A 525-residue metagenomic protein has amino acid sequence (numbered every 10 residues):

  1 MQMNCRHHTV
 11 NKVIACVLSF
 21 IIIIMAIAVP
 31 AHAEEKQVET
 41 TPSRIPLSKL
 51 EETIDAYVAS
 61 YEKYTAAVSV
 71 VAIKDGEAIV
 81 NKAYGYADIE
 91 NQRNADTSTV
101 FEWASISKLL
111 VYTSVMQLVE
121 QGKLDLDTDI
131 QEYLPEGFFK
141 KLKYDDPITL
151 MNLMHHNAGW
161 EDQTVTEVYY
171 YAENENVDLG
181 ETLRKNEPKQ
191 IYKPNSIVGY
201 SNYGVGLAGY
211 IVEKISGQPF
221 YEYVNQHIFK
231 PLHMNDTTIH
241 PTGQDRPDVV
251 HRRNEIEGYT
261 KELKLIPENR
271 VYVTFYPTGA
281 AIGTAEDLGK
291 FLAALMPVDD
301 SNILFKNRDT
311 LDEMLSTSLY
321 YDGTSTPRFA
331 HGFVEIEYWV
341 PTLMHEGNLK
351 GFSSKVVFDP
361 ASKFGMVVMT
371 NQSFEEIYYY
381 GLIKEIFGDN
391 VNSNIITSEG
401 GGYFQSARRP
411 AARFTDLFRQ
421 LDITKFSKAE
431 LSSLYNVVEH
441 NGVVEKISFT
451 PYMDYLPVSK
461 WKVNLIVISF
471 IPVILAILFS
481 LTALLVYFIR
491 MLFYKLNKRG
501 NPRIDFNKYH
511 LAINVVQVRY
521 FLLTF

Functional and structural regions predicted by a protein language model:
Q2-V17: Bacterial N-terminal signal peptides that target proteins for export
I23-H32: C-terminal segment of classical bacterial N-terminal signal peptides
E34-K82, N225, K230, N269-G500: Catalytic loop of the DD-peptidase/beta-lactamase superfamily, centered on the K-T-G motif and neighboring
A59-N94, L126, Y169-E173, N235: A short, well-structured edge-of-sheet supersecondary motif
Y61-S69, N91-N152, Q190-Y203, Y276-G279: Short active-site loop at a secondary-structure junction that contains or immediately precedes the catalytic residue(s)
A87-T97, E376-K384: A short, polar/charged loop-to-alpha-helix boundary motif
D88, L142-F358: Short, surface-exposed loop or secondary-structure junction motifs that flank catalytic or metal-binding residues
M491-F525: Alpha-helical transmembrane segments forming the membrane-embedded cores of inner-membrane proteins across
